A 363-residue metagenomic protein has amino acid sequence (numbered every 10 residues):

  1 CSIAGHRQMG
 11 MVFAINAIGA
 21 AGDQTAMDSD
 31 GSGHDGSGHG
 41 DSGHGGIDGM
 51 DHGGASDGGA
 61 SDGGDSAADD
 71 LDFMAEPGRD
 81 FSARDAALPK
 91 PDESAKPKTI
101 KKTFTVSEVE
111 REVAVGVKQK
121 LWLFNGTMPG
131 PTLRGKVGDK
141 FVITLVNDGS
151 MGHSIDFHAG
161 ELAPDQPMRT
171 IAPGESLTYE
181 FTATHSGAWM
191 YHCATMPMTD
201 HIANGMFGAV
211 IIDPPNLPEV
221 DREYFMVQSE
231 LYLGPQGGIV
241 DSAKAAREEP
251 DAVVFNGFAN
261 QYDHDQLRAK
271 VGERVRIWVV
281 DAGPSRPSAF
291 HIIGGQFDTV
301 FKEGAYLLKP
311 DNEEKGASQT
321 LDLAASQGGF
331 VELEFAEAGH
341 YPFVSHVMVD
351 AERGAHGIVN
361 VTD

Functional and structural regions predicted by a protein language model:
S2-D363: Copper-binding active sites and cupredoxin-like electron-transfer domains, recognizing His/Cys-rich ligand loops
